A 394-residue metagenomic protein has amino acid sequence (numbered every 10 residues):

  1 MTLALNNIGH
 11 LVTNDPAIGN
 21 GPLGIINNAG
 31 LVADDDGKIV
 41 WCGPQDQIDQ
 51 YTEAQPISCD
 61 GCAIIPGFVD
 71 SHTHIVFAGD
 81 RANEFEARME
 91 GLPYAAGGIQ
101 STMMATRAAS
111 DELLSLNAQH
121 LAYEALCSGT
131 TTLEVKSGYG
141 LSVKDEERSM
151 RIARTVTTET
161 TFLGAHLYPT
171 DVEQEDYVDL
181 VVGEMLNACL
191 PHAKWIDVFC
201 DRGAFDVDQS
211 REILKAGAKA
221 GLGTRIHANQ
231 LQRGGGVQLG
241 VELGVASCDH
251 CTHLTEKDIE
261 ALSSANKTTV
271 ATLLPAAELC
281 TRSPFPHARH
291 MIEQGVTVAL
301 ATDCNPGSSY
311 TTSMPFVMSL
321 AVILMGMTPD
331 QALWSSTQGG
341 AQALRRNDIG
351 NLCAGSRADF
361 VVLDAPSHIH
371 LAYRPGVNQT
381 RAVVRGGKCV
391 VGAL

Functional and structural regions predicted by a protein language model:
M1-Q50, H370: N-terminal metal-binding scaffold of metallo-dependent hydrolase/deaminase domains
A4, E53-S58, T160, V383: Conserved beta-strand scaffold positions in the cores of enzyme catalytic domains, especially in NTP/NDP-utilizing
A4, G67-V69, T224, L300: Residue-level marker for buried hydrophobic side chains located in beta-strands that build the well-ordered beta-sheet
I8, L31, G37, G61 (+14 more regions): Divalent metal-coordination and catalytic microenvironments
P56-N117: Metal-associated gating/positioning segment near the N- to mid-region
Q100-Q119, Y123, T131-G235: Metal-coordinating catalytic core of metallo-dependent amide/deamination hydrolases
G223, R233-N351, L363-I369, P375 (+1 more regions): Active-site-adjacent C-terminal substructures of enzyme catalytic domains
